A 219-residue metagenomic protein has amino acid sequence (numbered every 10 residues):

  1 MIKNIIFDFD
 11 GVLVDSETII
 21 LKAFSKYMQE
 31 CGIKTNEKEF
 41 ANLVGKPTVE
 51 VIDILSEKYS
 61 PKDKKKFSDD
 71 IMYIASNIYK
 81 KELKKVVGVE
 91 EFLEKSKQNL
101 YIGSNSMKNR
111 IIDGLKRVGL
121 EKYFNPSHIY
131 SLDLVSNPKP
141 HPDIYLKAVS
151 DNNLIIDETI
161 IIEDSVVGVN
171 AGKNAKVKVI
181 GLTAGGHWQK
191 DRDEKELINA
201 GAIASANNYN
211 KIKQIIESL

Functional and structural regions predicted by a protein language model:
M1-I2, M107-L219: Asp-based, Mg2+/Mn2+-dependent phosphohydrolase catalytic module
I2-I19: Asp-based phosphoryl-transfer active-site loop
L13, L100-G103, I161-I162: Conserved SAM-binding loop
L21-N42: Conserved phosphoryl-transfer catalytic core
Y27-M28, P47-P61, G114, V149 (+1 more regions): Helix-loop "lid/cap" segments that line or gate small-molecule binding pockets
E30-K34, Y59-D63, G119-Y123, N153-L154: Short helix-capping segments at alpha-helix termini
K34, D53-E91: Metal-dependent phosphoesterase signature
N77-I102, K108, I112: Short, acidic loop-to-helix structural element flanking the phosphoryl-transfer center in phosphate-processing enzymes
